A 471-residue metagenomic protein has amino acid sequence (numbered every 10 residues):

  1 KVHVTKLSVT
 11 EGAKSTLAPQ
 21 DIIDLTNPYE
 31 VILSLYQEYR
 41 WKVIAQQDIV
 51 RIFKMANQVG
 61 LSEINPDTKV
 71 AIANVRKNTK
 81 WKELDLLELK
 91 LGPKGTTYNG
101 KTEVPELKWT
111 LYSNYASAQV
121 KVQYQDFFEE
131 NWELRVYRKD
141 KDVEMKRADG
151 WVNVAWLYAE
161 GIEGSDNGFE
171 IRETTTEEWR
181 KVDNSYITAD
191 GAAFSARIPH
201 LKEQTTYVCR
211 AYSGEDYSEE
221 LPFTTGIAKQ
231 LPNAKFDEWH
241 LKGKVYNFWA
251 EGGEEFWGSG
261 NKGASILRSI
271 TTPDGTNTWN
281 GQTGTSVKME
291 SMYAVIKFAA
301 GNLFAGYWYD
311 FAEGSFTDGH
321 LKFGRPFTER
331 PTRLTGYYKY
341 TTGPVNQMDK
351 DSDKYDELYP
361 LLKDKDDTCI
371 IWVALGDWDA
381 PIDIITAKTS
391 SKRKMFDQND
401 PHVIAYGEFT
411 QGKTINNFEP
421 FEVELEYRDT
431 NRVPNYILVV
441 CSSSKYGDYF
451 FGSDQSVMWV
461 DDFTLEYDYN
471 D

Functional and structural regions predicted by a protein language model:
K1-G150, E163-D166, E177, S185 (+1 more regions): Beta-rich interaction/scaffold domains
F169, T205-A211: Short beta-strand segments enriched for Tyr within beta-sheet-rich domains, predominantly fibronectin type III
R197-E203, Y427: Short, flexible loop/turn segments at beta-strand junctions in immunoglobulin-like and fibronectin type III
E220-A264: Extracellular carbohydrate-recognition regions
T278-K297: Short carbohydrate-recognition loop motifs
K297-P381: Extracellular-facing segments of soluble proteins and assemblies that are Gly/Ser/Thr-biased and enriched in aromatics
A380-V433, S453: Extracellular carbohydrate recognition and processing domains and analogous Trp-centered ligand-binding platforms
I415, S444-Y467: Extracellular carbohydrate recognition
